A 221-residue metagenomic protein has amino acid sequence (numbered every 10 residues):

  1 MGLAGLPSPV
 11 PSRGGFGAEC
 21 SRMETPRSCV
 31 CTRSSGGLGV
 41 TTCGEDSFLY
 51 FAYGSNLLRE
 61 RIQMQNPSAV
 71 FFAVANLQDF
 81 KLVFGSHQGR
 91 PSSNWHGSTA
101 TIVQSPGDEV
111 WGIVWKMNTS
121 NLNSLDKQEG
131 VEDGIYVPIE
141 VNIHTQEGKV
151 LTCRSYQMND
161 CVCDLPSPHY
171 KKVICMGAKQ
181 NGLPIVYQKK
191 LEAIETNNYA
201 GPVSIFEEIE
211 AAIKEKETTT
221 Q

Functional and structural regions predicted by a protein language model:
G2-Q221: Glycine-aromatic micro-motifs
